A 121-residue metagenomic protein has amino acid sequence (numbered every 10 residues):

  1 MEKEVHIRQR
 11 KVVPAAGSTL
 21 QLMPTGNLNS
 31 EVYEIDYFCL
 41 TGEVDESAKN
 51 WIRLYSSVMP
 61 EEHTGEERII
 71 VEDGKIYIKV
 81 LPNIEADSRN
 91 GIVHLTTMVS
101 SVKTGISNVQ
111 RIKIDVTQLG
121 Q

Functional and structural regions predicted by a protein language model:
M1-K3, V102-Q121: C-terminal edge beta-strand
H6, G17, P24-Y77: Surface-exposed binding patches on compact interaction domains or structured appendages
K11-G17: Short, solvent-exposed loop/linker segments at the N-terminal edge of repeated beta-sheet extracellular domains
A15, V71, I84-S88, S107: Surface-exposed coil/turn segments at beta-strand junctions on protein surfaces, enriched
N29-E34, A86-R89, N108: Short loop/turn segments at connectors of secondary-structure elements within structured domains
A86-V102: A short beta-strand micro-motif common to beta-rich folds, especially ectodomain repeats
